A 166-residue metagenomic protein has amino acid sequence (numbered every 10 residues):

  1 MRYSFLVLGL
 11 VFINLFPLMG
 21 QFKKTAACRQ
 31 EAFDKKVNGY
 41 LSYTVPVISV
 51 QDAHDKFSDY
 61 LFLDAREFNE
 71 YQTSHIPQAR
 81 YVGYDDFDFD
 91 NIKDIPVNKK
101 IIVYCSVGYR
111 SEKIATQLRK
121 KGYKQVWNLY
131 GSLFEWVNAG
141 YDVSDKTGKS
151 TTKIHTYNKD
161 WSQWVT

Functional and structural regions predicted by a protein language model:
M1-F5: Positively charged n-region of N-terminal signal peptides that target proteins for export
L10, F16-V45, S58, Q72-N98 (+1 more regions): Rhodanese-like catalytic fold shared by cysteine-dependent sulfurtransferases and DSP/PTP-type phosphatases
V47-V50: Mature N-terminal segment immediately following signal peptide/propeptide cleavage in secreted/periplasmic
A53, L61-R66, A79: Short hydrophobic beta-strand that contains or immediately precedes a catalytic carboxylate
I101: Alpha/beta-hydrolase fold nucleophile elbow
Y104: Short, surface-exposed ligand- or partner-binding patches at beta-edge/loop junctions that are enriched in aromatics
G108-Y109: Residue-level detector of alpha-helix initiation sites
